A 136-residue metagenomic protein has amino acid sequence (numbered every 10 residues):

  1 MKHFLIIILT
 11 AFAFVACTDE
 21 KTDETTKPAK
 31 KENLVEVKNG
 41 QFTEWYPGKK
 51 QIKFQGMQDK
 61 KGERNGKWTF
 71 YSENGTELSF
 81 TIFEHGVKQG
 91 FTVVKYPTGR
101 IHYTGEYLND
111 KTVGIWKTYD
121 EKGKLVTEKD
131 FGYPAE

Functional and structural regions predicted by a protein language model:
M1-T26: Bacterial Sec-dependent N-terminal signal peptides
C17-S72, T76-Y96, R100-L108, V113-T118 (+1 more regions): Periodic aromatic/glycine/histidine/acidic cluster detector with a strong bias toward beta-strand repeat architectures
